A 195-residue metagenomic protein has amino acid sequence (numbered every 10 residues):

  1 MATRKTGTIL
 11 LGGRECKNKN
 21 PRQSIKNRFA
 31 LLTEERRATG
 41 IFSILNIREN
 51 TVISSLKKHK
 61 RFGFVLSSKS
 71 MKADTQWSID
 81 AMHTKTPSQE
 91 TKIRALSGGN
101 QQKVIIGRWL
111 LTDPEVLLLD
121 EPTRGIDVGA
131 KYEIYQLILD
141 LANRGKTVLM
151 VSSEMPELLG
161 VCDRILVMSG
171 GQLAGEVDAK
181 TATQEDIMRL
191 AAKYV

Functional and structural regions predicted by a protein language model:
M1-V195: Glycine-rich phosphate-binding loops of nucleotide-dependent enzymes
